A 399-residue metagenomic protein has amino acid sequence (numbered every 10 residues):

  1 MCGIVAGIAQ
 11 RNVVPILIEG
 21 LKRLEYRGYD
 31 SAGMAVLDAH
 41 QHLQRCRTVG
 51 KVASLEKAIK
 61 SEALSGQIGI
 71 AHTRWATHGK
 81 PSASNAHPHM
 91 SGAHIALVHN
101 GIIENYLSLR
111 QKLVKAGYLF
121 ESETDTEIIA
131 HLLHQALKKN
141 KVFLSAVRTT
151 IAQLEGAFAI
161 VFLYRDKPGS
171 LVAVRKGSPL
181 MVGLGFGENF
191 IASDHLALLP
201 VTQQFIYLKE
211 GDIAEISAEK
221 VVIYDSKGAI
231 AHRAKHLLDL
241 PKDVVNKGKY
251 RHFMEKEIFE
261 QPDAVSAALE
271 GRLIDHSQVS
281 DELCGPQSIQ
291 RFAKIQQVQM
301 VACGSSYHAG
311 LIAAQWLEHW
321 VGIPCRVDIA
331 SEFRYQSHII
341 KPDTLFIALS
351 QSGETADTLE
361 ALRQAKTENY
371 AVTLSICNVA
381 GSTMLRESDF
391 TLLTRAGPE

Functional and structural regions predicted by a protein language model:
M1-K247, R251, E260, S266-Q296: Conserved short alpha-helical segments that host acidic/polar catalytic motifs at enzyme active sites
H252, K256, S306: Internal active-site segments that recognize and position negatively charged phosphoryl groups and nucleotide moieties
A293-E399: Glycine-rich phosphate-binding loops that contact phosphosugars or nucleotide phosphates
